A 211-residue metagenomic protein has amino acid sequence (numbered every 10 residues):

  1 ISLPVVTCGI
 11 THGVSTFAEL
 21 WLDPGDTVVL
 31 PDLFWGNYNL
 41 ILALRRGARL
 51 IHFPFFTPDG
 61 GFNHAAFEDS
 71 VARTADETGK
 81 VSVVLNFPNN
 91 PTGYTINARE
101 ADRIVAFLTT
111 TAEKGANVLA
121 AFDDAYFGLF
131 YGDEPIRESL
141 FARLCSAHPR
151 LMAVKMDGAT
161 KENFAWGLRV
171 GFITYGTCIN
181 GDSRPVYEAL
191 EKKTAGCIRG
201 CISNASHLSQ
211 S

Functional and structural regions predicted by a protein language model:
I1-A116, A120, F127-H148: Conserved core of the PLP fold type I
L30-D32, F122, D157, Y175: Short beta-strand/turn micro-motifs composed of small residues that flank or help shape donor/cofactor-binding pockets
R143-S211: Conserved core segment of the aminotransferase class I/II
